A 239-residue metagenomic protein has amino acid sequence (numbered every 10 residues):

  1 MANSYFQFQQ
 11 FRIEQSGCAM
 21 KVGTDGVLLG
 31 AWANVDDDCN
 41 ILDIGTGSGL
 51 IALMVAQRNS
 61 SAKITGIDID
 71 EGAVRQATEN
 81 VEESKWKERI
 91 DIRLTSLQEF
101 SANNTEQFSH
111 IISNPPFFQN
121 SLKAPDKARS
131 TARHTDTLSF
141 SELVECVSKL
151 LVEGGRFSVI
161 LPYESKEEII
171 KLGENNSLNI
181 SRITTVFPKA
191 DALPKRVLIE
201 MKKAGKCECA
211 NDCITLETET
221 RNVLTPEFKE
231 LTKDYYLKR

Functional and structural regions predicted by a protein language model:
N3-N40, T46-S48, L53-Q57, E200 (+1 more regions): SAM-dependent Rossmann-like transferase core, predominantly class I methyltransferases with a strong bias toward
Q10, D38, S61, K87-R89 (+2 more regions): A generic structural signal for alpha->beta connector loops
E14, T65, D91-R93, S181-T184: General small-molecule cofactor/ligand-binding pocket signal
C18, L138-P194: Conserved Class I SAM-dependent methyltransferase catalytic core
L29, N114, L143, M201: Residue-level signal for inorganic ion chemistry
A31-N104, H110-A124: Conserved SAM/SAH cofactor-binding pocket of Class I
P115-E142: Mobile active-site "lid"/loop adjacent to the S-adenosyl-L-methionine
A192-R239: SAM/dcSAM-binding transferase cores
